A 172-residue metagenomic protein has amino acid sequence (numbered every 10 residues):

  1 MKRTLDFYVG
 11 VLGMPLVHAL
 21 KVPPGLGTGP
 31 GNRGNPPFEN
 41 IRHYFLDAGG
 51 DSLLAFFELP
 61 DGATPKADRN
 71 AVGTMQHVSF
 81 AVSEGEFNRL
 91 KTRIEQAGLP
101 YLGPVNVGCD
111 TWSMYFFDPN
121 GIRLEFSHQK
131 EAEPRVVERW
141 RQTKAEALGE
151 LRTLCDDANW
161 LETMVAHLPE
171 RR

Functional and structural regions predicted by a protein language model:
M1, F80-S83, N106-C109: Short beta->alpha junction loops/turns
M1-L53: Core segments of cupin and vicinal oxygen chelate
D6, G10, N88-T92, Q96: Replace "anionic and nucleotidyl ligands
Y44-G50, K66-R93, W112-F117, I122: Vicinal oxygen chelate
L53-F56, E125-F126: Short glycine-/small-residue motifs
L59-D61: A conserved beta-strand-loop-helix scaffold within acyl/acetyltransferase catalytic domains
P65-R69, R135-E138: A short, polar/proline- and glycine-enriched secondary-structure boundary/capping micro-motif
K91-T92, Q96-R172: Vicinal oxygen chelate
